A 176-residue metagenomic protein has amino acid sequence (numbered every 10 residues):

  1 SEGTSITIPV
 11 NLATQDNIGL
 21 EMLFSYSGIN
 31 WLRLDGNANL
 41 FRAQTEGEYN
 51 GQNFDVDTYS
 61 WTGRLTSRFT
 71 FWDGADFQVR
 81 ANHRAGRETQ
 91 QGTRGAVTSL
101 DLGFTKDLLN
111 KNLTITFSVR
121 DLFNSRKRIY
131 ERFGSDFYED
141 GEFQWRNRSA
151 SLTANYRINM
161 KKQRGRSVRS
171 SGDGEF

Functional and structural regions predicted by a protein language model:
S1-N37, T62: Outer membrane beta-barrel strand-and-loop segments of large Gram-negative receptors, especially TonB-dependent
E2, I18, S27, E46 (+4 more regions): Feature targets compositionally biased, intrinsically disordered low-complexity regions with long contiguous runs
E2-I8, E46-N50, H83-R87, G134-Y138: Extracytoplasmic loops and strand-loop junctions of Gram-negative outer membrane beta-barrel proteins
I8-A13, L23, N50-V56, T89-T93 (+1 more regions): Outer-membrane beta-barrel domain signature
L23, D35-N39, R80, T116-S118: Outer-envelope exported proteins of Gram-negative bacteria
W31, A38-L40, F69, T153: Generic alpha-helical hydrophobic packing signal
V56-F176: Conserved C-terminal beta-signal and adjacent last beta-strands/turns of outer-membrane beta-barrel proteins
